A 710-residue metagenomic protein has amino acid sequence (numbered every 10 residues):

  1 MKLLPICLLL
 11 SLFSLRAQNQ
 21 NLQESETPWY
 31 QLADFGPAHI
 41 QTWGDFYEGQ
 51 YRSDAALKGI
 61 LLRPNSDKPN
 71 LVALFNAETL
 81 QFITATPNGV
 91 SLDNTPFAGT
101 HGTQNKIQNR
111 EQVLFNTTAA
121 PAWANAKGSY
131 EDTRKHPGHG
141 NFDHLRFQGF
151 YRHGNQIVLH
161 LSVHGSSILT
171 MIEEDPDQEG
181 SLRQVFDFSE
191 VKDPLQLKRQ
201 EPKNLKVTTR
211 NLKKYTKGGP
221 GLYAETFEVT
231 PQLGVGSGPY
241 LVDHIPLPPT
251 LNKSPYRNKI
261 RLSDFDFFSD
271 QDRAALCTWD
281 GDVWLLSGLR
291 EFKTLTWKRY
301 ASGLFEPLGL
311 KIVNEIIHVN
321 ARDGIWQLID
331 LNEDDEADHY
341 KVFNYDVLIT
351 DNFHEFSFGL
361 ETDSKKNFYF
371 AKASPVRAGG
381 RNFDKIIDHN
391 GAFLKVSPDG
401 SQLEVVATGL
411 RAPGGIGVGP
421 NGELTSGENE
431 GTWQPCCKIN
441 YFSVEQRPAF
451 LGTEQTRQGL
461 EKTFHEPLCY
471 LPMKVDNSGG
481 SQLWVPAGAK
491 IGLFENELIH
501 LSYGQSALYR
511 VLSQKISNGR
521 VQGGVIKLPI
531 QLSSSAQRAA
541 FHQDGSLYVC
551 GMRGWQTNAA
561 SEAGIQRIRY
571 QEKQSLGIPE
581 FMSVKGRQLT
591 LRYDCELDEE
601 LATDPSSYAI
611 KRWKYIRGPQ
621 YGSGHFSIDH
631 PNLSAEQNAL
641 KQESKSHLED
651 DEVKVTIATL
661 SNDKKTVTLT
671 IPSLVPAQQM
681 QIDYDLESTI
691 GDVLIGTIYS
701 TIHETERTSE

Functional and structural regions predicted by a protein language model:
M1-N19: Bacterial Sec-dependent N-terminal signal peptides
Q18-T170, P176-S181: Beta-strand-rich N-terminal accessory domains
R152-R183, Q571-E599, S606-S607: Surface beta-strand/loop "capping" patches
Q178-P202, I682-L686: Surface-exposed beta-strand/loop patches in extracellular or lumenal glycoproteins
K192-E225: Extended acidic/polar, glycine-enriched regions that form or flank non-catalytic beta-rich accessory modules
Y215-R592, E599: Beta-propeller domains with acidic blade repeats across secreted/periplasmic ectodomains and cytosolic WD/CNH propellers
E572-I578, D598, L674-V675, D683-E710: Acidic, Ser/Thr/Gly/Pro-rich low-complexity segments and short DxT(G/T)-type signature motifs
L591, E596-T656, Y684-S688, G696-T701: Short, surface-exposed alpha-helix to beta-strand junction/turn motifs within ectodomains of secreted and cell-envelope
